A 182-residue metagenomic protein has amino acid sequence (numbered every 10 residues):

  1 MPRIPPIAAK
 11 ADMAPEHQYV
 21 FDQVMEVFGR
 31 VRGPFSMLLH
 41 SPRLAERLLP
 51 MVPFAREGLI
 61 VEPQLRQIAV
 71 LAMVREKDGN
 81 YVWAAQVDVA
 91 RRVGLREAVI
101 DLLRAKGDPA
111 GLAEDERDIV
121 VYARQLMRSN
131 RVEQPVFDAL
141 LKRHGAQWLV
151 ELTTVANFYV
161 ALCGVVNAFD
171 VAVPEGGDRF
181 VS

Functional and structural regions predicted by a protein language model:
M1-S182: Hydrophobic alpha-helical segments
